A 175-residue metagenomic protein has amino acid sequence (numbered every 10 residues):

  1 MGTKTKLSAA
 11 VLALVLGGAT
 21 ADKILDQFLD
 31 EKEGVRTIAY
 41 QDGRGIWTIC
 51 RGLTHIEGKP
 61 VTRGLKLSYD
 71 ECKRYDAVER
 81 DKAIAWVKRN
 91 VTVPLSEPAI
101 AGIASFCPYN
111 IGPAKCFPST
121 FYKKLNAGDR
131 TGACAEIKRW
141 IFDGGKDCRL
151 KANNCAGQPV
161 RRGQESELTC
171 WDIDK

Functional and structural regions predicted by a protein language model:
G2-V15, A19-Q41, L53-I56, E71-V78 (+1 more regions): Long, amphipathic alpha-helical surface segments
A39, I46-T48, P94, C107: Residue-level preference for alpha-helix termini and adjacent loops
Q41-G64: Substrate-binding/active-site groove segments that recognize and process beta-1,4-linked N-acetyl-hexosamine
C50, A104-P108, Y122-K124: Amphipathic alpha-helical segments that form the core helices of the histone-fold
T62, N90, K123: Short, flexible active-site loop motifs that bind/organize anionic cofactors or intermediates
L65-F117: Mid-length scaffold segments of soluble, non-membrane domains
